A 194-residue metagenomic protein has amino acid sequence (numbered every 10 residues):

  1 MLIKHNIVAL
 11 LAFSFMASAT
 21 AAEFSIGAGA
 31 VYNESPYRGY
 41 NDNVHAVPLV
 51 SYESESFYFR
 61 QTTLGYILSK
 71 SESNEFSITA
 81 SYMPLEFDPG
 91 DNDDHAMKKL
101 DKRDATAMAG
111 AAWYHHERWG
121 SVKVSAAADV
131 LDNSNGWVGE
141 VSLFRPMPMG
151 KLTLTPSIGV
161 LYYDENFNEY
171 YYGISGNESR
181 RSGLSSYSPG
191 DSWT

Functional and structural regions predicted by a protein language model:
M1-S25, G39: Cleavable N-terminal export/targeting peptides
A22-I26, V44-A46, E55-F57, E72-F76 (+5 more regions): Outer-envelope beta-barrel architecture signal
I26-A28, V50, Q61, F76-A80 (+3 more regions): Membrane-embedded beta-strand positions of outer-membrane beta-barrel proteins
A28-Y32, P48-S54, Y66-L68, A111-H115 (+3 more regions): Residues on the lipid-exposed face of transmembrane beta-strands in outer-membrane beta-barrel proteins
A30-P36, S54-S56, A80-E86, E117-W119 (+3 more regions): Transmembrane beta-strands of outer-membrane beta-barrel pores
E34-P36, H95-K99, A126-V130, R181-G190: Extracellular loop and loop/strand-boundary signature of outer-membrane beta-barrel proteins
P36-D42, K70, R103-A105, A127-V138: Solvent-exposed loop/turn segments connecting transmembrane beta-strands in outer-membrane beta-barrel proteins
V130-T194: Outer-membrane beta-barrel transmembrane domain signature
